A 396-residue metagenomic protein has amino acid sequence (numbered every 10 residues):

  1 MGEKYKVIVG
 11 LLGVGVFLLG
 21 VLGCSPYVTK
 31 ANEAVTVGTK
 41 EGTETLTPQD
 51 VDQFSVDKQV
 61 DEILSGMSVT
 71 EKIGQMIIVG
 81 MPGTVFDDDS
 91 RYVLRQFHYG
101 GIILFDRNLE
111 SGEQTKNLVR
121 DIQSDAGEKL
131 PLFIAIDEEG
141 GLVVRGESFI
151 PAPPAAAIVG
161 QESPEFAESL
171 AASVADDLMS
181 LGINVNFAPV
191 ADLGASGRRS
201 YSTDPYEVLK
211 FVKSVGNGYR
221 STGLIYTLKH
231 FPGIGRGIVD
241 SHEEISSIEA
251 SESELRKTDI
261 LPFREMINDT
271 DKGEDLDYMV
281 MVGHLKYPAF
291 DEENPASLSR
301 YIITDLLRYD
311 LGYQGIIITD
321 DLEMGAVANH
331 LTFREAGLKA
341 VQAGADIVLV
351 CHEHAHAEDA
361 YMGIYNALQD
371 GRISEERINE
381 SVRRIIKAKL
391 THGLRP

Functional and structural regions predicted by a protein language model:
G2-A31: Sec-dependent N-terminal signal peptides of Gram-positive bacterial secreted proteins and lipoproteins
C24-F133, E138-V144: N-terminal hydrophobic targeting/anchoring segments and the immediately downstream early-domain regions of hydrolases
S68, E110-A126, L142-V144, P151 (+3 more regions): Second-shell residues forming the walls of enzyme active-site clefts
G74-M81, G100-L104, L132-E138, V185-A188 (+5 more regions): Hydrophobic faces of well-ordered beta-strands that scaffold small-molecule active sites in alpha/beta enzyme cores
M81-V85, A135-V143, I183-L193, L228-I234 (+1 more regions): Short glycine-enriched loops at secondary-structure junctions
P82-Q96, F166-D177, K257-E265, T332-K339: Short, acidic/polar
A156-G216, R220: A substrate-binding/cap region within the structured catalytic cores of diverse enzymes
N366, D370-P396: Mid-to-C-terminal alpha-helical segments outside catalytic/metal-binding sites
